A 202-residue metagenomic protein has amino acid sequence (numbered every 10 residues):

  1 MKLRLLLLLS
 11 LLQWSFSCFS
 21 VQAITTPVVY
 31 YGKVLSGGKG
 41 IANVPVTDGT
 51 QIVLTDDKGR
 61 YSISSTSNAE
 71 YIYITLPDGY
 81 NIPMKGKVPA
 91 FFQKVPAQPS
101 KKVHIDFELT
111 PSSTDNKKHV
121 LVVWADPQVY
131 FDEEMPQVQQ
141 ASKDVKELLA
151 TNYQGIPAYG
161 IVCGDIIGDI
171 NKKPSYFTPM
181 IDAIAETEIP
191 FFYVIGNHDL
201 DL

Functional and structural regions predicted by a protein language model:
M1-R4: Positively charged n-region of N-terminal signal peptides that target proteins for export
L6-S17: Bacterial N-terminal signal peptides
V21-A42: Structural motif
V29, A97-P174: N-terminal active-site segment of His-dependent metallophosphoesterases
I41, S62-Y73: Short Pro-Gly-centered beta-turn/loop motif in secreted/extracellular proteins
P45-T66: Short, acidic Ser/Thr/Gly-rich low-complexity loop/linker segments typical of extracellular and cell-surface proteins
I52, N68-G86: A short, solvent-exposed beta-strand micro-motif common in secreted/extracellular proteins
D78, P174-L202: Extended active-site neighborhood of metal-dependent phosphoesterases/phosphodiesterases
